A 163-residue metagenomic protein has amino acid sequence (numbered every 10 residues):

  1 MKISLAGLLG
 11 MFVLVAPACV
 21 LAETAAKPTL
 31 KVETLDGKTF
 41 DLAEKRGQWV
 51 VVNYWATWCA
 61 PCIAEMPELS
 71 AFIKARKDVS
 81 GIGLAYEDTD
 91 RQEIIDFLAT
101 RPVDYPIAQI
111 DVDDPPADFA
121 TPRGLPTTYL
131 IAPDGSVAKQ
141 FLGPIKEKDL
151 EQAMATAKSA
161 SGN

Functional and structural regions predicted by a protein language model:
M1-L9: Bacterial N-terminal signal peptides that target proteins for export
L9-G10, V20: Cleavable N-terminal signal peptides
V15-P17: N-terminal signal peptide c-region/cleavage motif recognized by signal peptidases
C19-L42: N-terminal "domain-start" segment that seeds a small globular fold
P28, V50, L125-P126: Short loop/turn microsegments at loop-to-beta-strand junctions
L42-A60: Short active-site neighborhood of thiol/selenol oxidoreductases, capturing the structured segment around
I63-R101, V112-A117: Structural microenvironment flanking redox-active thiols in thiol-disulfide oxidoreductases
A99-D104, Q109-A155: Thiol/disulfide oxidoreductase modules built on the thioredoxin-like
